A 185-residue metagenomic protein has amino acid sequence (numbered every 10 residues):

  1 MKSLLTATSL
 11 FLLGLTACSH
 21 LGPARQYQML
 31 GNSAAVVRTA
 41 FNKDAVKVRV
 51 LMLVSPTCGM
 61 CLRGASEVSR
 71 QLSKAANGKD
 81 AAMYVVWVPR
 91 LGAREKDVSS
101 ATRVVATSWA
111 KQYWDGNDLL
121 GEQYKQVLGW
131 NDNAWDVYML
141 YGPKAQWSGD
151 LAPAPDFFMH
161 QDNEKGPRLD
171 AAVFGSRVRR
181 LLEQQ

Functional and structural regions predicted by a protein language model:
M1-T8: Bacterial N-terminal signal peptides that target proteins for export
C18-A40, L62-R63: N-terminal "domain-start" segment that seeds a small globular fold
K43-G59: Short active-site neighborhood of thiol/selenol oxidoreductases, capturing the structured segment around
V46-R49, G78-M83, A106-K111, A134-W135: Loop/turn elements at helix/coil->beta-strand transitions in domains of secreted/extracellular proteins
A65-R103: Structural microenvironment flanking redox-active thiols in thiol-disulfide oxidoreductases
T102-D132: Short, internal strand/loop/helix patches that form the active-site neighborhood or redox-interaction surface
W135-Q185: Thiol-/selenol-based redox modules, centered on thioredoxin-like and closely related oxidoreductase domains
